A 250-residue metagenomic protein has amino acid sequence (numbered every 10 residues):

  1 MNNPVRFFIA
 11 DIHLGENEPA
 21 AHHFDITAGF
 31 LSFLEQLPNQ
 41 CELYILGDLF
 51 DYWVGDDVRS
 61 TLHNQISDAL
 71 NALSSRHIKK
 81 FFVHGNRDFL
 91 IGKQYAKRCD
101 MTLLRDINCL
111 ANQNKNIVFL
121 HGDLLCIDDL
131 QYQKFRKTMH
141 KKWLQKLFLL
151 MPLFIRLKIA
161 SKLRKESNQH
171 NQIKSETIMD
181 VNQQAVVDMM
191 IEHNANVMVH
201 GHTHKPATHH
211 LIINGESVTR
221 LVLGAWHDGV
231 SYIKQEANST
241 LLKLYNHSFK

Functional and structural regions predicted by a protein language model:
M1-F7, C109-V118, L211-T219: Beta-strand-turn-beta hairpins that frame and shape the catalytic cleft of phosphate-ester-processing enzymes
N2-V5, I9, E16-N112: Core catalytic region of metal-dependent phosphoesterases/phosphodiesterases, especially metallo-beta-lactamase-like
V5-R6, E42, K115-I117, V197-V199 (+1 more regions): Structural motif
D11, D48, G85, H121 (+2 more regions): Active-site glycine-centered loops adjacent to acidic/histidine catalytic or metal-binding residues that shape
L14, D51, L124, K205: Short active-site segment of divalent metal-dependent hydrolases/proteases that encodes the spacing between
F81-H84, D88-H193: Conserved catalytic scaffold of divalent metal-dependent phosphoesterases
T102, D123, D129-Q133, D180-K243: Conserved beta-sheet core of the metallophosphoesterase superfamily
K243-K250: Short, solvent-exposed aromatic-acidic interface loops
